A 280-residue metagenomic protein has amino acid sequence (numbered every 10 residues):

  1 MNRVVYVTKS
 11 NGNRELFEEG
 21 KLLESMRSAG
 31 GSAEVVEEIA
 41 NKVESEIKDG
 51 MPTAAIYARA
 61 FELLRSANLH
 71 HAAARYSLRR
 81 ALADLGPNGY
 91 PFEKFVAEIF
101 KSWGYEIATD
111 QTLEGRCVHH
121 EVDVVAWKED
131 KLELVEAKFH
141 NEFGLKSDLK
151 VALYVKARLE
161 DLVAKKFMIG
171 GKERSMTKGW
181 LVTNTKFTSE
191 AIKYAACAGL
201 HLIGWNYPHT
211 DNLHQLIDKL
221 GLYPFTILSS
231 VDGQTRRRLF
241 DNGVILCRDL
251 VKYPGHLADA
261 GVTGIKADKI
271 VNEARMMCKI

Functional and structural regions predicted by a protein language model:
M1-L85: Long, C-terminal-biased catalytic regions of enzyme "large/alpha" subunits
Y6-T8, G12-E15, Y207, L213-H214 (+2 more regions): Short leucine-rich amphipathic alpha-helices used at interfaces
S25, K42, E46, L63 (+5 more regions): Residues that form generic nucleotide/phosphate-binding pockets
A33, A60, L64-Y223, F240-D241: Intrinsically disordered, low-complexity Ser/Thr/Pro/Gly-rich regulatory segments
E37, Y90, S230-G233: Amphipathic alpha-helical repeat elements characteristic of tetratricopeptide repeat
E38, T112, Y207, V251-K252: Proline- and acidic/polar-enriched loop/turn elements at helix boundaries
E98-I99, D218-I280: C-terminal extensions
